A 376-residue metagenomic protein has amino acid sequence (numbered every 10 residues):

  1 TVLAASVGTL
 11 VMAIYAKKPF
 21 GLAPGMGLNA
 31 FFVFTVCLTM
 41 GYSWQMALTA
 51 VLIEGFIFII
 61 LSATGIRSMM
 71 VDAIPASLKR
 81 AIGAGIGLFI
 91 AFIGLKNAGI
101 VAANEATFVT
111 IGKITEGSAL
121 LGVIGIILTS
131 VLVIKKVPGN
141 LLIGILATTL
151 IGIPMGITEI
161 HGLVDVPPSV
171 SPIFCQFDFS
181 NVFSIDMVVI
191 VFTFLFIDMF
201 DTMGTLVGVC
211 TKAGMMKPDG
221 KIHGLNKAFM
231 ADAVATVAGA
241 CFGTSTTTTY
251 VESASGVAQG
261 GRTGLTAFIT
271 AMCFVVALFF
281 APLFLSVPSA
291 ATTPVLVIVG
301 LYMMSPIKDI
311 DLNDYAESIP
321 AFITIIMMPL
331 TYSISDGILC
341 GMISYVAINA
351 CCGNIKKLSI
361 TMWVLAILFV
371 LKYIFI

Functional and structural regions predicted by a protein language model:
T1, F20-P24, P75-F92, I114-S118 (+4 more regions): Helical membrane-embedded segments and adjacent short helical loop/helix-boundary regions of multi-pass membrane
T1, T110-I111, I143-N226, F369-L371: Helix-loop-helix hairpins and the membrane-proximal interhelical loops of multi-pass alpha-helical transport proteins
A4-A5, I14, P24-I86, T211-I307: Helix-loop-helix junctions within the multi-pass membrane cores of secondary transporters/permeases
G8-F20, S130-K136, F194-D201, D232-F242 (+3 more regions): Transmembrane alpha-helix interface/packing and boundary motifs in multi-pass membrane proteins, characterized by
L10-P24, V131-L142, A258-G264, S305-A316 (+2 more regions): Membrane-helix interface "capping/anchor" motifs
G27-G41, S255, F268-I376: Transmembrane alpha-helical segments and their short flanking loops that form helix-hairpins/helix-helix interfaces
F34-A47, S68-A81, L88-V131, I157-F179: Inter-helical loop and helix-membrane interface segments of multi-pass membrane transporters/permeases
I127-S169, L195-M199, M327-I338, I348-T361 (+1 more regions): Flexible hinge motifs at transmembrane-helix junctions and intramembrane kinks/re-entrant loops in multi-pass membrane
